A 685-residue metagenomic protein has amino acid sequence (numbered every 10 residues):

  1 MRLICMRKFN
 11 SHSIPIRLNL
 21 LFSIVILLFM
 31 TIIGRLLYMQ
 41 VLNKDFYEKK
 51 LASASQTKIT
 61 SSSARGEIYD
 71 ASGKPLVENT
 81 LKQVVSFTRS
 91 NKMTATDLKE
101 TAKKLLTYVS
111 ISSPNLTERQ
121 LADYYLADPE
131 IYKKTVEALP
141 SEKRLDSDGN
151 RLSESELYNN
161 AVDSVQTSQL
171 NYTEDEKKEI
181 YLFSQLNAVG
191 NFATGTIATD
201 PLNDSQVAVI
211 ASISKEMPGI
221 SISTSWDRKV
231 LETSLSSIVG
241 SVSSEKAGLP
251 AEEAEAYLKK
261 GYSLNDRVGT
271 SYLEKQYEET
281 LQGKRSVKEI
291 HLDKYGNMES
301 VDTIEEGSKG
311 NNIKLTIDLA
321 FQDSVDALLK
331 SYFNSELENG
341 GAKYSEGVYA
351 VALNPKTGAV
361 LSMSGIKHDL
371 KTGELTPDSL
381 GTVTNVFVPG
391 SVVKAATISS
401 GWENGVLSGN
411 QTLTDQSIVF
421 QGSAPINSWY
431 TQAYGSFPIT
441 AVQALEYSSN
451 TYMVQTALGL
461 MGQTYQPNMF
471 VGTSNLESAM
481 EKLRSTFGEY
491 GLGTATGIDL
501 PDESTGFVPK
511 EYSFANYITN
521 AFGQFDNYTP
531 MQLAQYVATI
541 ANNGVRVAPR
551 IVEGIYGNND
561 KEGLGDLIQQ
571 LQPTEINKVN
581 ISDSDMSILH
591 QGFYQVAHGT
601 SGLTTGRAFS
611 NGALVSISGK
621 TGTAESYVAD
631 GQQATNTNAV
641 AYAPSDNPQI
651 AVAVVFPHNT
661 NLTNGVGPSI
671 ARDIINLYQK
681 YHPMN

Functional and structural regions predicted by a protein language model:
R2-E279, R285-M298, E305, H368 (+3 more regions): Membrane-proximal periplasmic segments of bacterial cell-envelope enzymes, especially penicillin-binding proteins
L37, V392, A396: Active-site His/Glu-centered metal-binding helix of metallohydrolases
E48-T60, F321-K343: Short, basic/aromatic recognition patches
R65-Y69, M217-S221, S335-L353: Short N-terminal helix-loop-first-beta-strand/juxtamembrane motif that initiates sensory/input modules
P75-V77, Q83, H291-E306, I317 (+3 more regions): Beta-lactam-recognizing serine transpeptidase/beta-lactamase-like catalytic domain environment
T96-T107, A208, S212, S236 (+17 more regions): Solvent-exposed, polar/charged alpha-helical surfaces in well-ordered, non-transmembrane soluble domains, broadly
P657-G667: A short acidic/glycine-rich loop-to-helix N-cap element
Q679-N685: Gram-negative outer-membrane assembly/targeting C-terminal domains
